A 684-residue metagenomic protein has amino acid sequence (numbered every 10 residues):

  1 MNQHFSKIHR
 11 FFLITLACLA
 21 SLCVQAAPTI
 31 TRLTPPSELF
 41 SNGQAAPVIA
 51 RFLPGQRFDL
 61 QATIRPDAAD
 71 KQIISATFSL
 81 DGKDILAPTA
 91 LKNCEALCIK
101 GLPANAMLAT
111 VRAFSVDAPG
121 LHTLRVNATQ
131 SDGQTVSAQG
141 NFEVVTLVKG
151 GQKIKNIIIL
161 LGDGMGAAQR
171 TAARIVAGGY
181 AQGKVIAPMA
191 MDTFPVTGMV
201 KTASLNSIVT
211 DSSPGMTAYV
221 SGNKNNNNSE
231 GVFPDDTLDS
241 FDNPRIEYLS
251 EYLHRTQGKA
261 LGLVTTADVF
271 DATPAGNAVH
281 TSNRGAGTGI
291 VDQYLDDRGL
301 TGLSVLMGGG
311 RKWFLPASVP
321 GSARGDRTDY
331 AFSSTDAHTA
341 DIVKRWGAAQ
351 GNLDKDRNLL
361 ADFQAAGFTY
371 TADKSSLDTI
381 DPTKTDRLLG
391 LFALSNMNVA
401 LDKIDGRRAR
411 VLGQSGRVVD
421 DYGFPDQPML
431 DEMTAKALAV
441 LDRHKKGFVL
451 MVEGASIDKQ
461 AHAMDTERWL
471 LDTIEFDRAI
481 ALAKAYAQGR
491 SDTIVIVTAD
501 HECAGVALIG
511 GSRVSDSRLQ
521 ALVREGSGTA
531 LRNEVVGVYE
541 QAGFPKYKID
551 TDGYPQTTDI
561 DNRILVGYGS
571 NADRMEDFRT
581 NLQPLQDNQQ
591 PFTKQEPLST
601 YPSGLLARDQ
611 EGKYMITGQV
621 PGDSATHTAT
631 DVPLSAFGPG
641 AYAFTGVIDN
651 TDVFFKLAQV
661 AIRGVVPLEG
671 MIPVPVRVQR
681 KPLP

Functional and structural regions predicted by a protein language model:
L13-S21: Bacterial N-terminal signal peptides
A26-P54: Short, compositionally biased P/S/T/A/G/V-rich stretches that sit at domain boundaries
F58-A68: Aromatic/hydrophobic beta-strand junction motif of beta-rich domains
D81-A104: Solvent-exposed serine/threonine-rich low-complexity stretches and specific carbohydrate-binding patches
C94-G101, K155, G162-T217, F270-L683: A post-motif C-terminal structural segment
L102-A118, V144: Short, hydrophobic beta-strand segments
G120-L124: Exposed beta-strand face motif in extracellular beta-rich ectodomains
